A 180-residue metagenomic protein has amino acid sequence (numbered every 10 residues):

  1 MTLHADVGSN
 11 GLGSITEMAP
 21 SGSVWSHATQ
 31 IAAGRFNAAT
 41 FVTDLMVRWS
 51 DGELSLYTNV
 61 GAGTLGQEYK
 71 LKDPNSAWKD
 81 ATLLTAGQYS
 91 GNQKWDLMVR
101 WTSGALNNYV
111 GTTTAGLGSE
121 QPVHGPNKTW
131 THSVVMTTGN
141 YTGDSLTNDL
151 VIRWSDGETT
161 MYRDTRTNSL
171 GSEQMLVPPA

Functional and structural regions predicted by a protein language model:
M1-A180: Trp/Gly-enriched beta-strand/coil motifs that build multi-repeat beta-propeller-like domains and related W-rich binding
